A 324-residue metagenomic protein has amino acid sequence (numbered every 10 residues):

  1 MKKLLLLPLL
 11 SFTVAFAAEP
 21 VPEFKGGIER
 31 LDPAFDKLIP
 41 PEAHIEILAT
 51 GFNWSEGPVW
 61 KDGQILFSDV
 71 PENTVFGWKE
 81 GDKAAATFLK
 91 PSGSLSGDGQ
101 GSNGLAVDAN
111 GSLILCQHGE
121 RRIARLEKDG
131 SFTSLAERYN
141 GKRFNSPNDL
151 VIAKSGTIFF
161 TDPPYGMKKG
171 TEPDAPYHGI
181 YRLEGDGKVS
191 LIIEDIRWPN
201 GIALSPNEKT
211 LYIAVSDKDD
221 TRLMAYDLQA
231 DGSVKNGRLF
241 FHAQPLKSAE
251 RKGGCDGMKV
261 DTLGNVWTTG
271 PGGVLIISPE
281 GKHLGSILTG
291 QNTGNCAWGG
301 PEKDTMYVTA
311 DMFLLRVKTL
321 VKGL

Functional and structural regions predicted by a protein language model:
L4-T13: Sec-dependent N-terminal signal peptides
A18-L324: Sequence-structural signature of mature extracellular/luminal beta-sheet repeat domains, prominently beta-propellers
